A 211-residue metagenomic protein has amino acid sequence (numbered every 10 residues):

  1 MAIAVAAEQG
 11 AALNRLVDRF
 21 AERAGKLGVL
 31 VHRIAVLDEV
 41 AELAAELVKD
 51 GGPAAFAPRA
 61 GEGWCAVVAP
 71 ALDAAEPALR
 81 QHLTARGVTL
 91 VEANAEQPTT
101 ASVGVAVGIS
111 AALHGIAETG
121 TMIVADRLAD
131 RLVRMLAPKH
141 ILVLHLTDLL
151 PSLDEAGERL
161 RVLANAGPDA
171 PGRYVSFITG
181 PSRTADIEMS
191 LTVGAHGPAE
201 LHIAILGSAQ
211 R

Functional and structural regions predicted by a protein language model:
M1-R211: The feature marks the mature, well-folded catalytic cores of soluble enzymes
